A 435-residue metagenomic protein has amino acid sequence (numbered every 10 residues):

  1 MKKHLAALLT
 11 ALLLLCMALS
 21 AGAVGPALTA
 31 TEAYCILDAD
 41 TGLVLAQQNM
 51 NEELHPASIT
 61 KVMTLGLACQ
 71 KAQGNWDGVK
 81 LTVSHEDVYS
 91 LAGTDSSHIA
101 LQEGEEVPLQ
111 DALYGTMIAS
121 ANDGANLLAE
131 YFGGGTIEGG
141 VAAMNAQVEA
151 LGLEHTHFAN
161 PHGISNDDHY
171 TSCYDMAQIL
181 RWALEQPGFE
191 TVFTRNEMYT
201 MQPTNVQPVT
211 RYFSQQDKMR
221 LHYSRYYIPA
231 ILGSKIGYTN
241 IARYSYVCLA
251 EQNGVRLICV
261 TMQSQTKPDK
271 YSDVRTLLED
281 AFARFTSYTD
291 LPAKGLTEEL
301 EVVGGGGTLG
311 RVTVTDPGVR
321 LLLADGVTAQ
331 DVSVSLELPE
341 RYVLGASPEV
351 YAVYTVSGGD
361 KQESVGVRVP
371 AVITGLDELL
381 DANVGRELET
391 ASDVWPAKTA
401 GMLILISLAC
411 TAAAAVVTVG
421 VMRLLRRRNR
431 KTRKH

Functional and structural regions predicted by a protein language model:
H4, T29, C35, A46 (+17 more regions): Functionally constrained cores in energy, signaling, and assembly domains
H4-A23, L405-M422: Sec-dependent N-terminal signal peptides of Gram-positive bacterial secreted proteins and lipoproteins
L8, L13-L14, A18, K61 (+3 more regions): Generic low-polarity alpha-helical segments
L15, C69, Q73, A129-E130 (+3 more regions): Membrane-water interface at transmembrane helix exits
G22-Y174, Q178-P187: Active-site-adjacent loops and short helices of periplasmic peptidoglycan-processing enzymes
L153-E154, D167-Y170, Y174-D175, L180-L408 (+3 more regions): Domain-terminus/edge residues, biased toward the C-terminal soluble/receptor-binding domains of extracytoplasmic
